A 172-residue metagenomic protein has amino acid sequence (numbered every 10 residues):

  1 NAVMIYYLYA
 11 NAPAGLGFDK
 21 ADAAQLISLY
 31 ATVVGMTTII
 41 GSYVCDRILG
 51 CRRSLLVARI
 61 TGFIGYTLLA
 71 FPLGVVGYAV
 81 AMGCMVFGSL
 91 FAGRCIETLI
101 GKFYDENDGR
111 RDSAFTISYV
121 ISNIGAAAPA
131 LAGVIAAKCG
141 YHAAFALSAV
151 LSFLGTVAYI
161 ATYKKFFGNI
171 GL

Functional and structural regions predicted by a protein language model:
A2-A23: Short amphipathic helix-loop junctions that connect adjacent transmembrane helices in Major Facilitator Superfamily/SLC
L8-Y9, V44-D46, A132-G140: Interfacial helix-cap and linker-helix signal at transmembrane-aqueous boundaries of multi-pass secondary transporters
Q25-D46, A127: Central cavity-lining transmembrane alpha-helices of secondary-active solute carriers, predominantly the Major
S54-L55: Primarily marks hydrophobic transmembrane alpha-helices of the MFS/SLC 12-helix fold
I60-Y78: C-terminal ends and interior cores of transmembrane alpha-helices in multi-pass membrane transporters/permeases
F91-E106: Intracellular juxtamembrane helix-capping segments at the cytosolic ends of symmetry-related transmembrane helices
E106, G133-L172: Intracellular loop-helix junctions on the cytosolic face of multi-pass helical membrane proteins
R110-A137, A149-G155: Glycine-rich segments within core transmembrane alpha-helices of 12-TM secondary carriers
